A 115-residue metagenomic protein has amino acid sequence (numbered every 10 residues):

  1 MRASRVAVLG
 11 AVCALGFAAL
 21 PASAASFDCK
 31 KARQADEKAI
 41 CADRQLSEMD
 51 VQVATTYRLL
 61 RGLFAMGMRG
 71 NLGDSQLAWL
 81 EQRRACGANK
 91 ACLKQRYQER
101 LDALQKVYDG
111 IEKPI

Functional and structural regions predicted by a protein language model:
R2-G10: Sec-dependent signal peptide recognition, specifically the positively charged N-region followed immediately by
A3, L20-I115: N-terminal alpha-helical modules
L9-A18: Bacterial N-terminal signal peptides
